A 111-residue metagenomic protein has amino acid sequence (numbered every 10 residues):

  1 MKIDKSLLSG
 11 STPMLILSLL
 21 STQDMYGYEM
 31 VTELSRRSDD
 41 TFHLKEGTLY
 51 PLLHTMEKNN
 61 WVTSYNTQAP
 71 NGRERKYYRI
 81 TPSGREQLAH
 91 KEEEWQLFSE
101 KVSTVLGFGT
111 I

Functional and structural regions predicted by a protein language model:
M1-K5: Short, Lys/Arg-enriched N-terminal segment that forms or immediately precedes the first helix of a structured domain
S6-T48: N-terminal helix-turn-helix DNA-binding core of bacterial DNA-binding proteins
L49-M56: Basic amphipathic alpha-helical segments that dock to polyanions
E57-E74, R79: Beta-hairpin "wing" of winged helix-turn-helix
I80-G84: Accessory beta->alpha helical hairpin/"wing" motif in late/C-terminal subdomains of nucleic-acid enzymes
E86-I111: Amphipathic alpha-helical dimerization/coiled-coil segments that flank or bridge DNA-binding/regulatory modules
